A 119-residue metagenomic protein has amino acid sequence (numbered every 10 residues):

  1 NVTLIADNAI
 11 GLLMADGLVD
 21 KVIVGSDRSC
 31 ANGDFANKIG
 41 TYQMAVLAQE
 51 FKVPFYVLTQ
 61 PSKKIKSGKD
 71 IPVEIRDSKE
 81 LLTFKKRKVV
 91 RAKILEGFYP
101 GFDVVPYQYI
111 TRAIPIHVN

Functional and structural regions predicted by a protein language model:
N1-N119: Conserved phosphate- and dinucleotide-binding cores of soluble alpha/beta proteins, encompassing both enzyme active
